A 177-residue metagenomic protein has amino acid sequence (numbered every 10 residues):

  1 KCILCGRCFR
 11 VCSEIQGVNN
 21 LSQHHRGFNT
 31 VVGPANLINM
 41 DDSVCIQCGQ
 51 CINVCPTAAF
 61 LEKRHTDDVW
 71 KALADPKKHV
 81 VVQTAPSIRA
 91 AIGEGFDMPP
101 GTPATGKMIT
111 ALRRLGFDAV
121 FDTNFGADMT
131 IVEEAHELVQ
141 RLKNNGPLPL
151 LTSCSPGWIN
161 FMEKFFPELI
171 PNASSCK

Functional and structural regions predicted by a protein language model:
K1-I3, F9, S13-Q16, R113 (+1 more regions): Intrinsic structural disorder
C2-C8, C12, C45-C51, C55: Short cysteine clusters
C5, I38, C48, T105-G106: Generic non-transmembrane alpha-helix signal with a bias for helix starts/N-cap capping motifs
V11, L21, F121-D122: A generic structural-conservation signal
E14-V44, A58-V80: Non-heme iron-sulfur electron-transfer modules
G27, G49-C51, A58, G116: Glycine-centered flexibility sites
E62-K177: Iron-sulfur-associated redox domains of electron-transfer enzymes in respiratory and anaerobic energy metabolism
